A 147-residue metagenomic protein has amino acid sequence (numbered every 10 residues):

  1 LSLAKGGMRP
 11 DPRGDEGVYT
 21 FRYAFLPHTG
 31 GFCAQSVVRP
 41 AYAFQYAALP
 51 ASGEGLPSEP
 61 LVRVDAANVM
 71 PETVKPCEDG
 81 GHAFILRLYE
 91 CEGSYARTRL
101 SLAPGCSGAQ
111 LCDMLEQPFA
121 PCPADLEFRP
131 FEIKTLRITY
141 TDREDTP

Functional and structural regions predicted by a protein language model:
L1-P147: Terminal accessory/anchoring regions of large secretory-pathway or extracellular enzymes
